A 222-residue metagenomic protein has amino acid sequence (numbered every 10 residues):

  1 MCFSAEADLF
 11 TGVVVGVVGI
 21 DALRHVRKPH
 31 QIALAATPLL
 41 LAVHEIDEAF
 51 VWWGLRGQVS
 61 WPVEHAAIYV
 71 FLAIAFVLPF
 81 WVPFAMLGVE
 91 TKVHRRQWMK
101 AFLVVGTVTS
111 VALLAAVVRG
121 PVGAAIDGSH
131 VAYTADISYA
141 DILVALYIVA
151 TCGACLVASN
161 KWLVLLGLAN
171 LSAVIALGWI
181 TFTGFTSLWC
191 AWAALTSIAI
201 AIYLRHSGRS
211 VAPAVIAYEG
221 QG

Functional and structural regions predicted by a protein language model:
M1-V17: Hydrophobic transmembrane alpha-helical segments in integral membrane proteins
V13-I20, Y147-A154, A169-G178: Hydrophobic, membrane-inserted alpha-helices
V17-L23, D47-V63, I68-V104: Internal transmembrane alpha-helix with an interfacial aromatic "cap," most often the third helix
K28-P38, W98-A101, S159-L168: Membrane-interfacial loop-to-transmembrane alpha-helix junctions, especially the N-terminal start
A36-G54, A169-G178: Hydrophobic alpha-helical transmembrane segments of multi-pass membrane proteins
V59-F71, M99, D127-A135, T186-L195: Non-cytosolic membrane-interface motifs at loop->transmembrane helix junctions
M86-A150: Membrane-proximal helix-loop-helix units in multi-pass membrane proteins
N160-G222: C-terminal transmembrane-bundle signature of multipass membrane proteins, characterized by strong activation on
